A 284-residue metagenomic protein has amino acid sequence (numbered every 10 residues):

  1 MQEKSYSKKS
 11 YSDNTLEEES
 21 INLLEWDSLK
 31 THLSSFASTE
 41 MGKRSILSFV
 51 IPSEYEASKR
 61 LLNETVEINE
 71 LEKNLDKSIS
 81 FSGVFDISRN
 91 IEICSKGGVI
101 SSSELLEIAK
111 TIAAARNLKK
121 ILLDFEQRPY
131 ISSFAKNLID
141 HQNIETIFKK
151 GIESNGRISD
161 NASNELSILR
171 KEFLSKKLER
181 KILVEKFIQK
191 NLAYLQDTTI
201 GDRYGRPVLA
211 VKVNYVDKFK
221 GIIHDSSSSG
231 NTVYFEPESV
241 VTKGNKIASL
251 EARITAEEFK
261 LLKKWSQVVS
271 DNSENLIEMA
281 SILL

Functional and structural regions predicted by a protein language model:
M1-E165, L169, N275-I282: Conserved amphipathic alpha-helical "coupling/scaffold" segments that transmit conformational changes between domains
E19, L23, N90, D197 (+2 more regions): Homeobox/homeodomain signature
L29, I87, G205, L209-S229 (+1 more regions): Gly/Lys-enriched N-terminal cap/neck module of very large, oligomeric protein machines
S82, I182-V184, N191-Y194, R206-L209 (+1 more regions): Short secondary-structure boundary micro-motifs
R89-S95, A113-N117, E126-G201, S226-L284: Extended, charged alpha-helical coiled-coil/arm scaffolds that mediate oligomerization and mechanical coupling in large
G98, V213-Y215, S239: Short glycine-rich, polar/acidic loop-and-turn segments at beta strand-coil junctions
